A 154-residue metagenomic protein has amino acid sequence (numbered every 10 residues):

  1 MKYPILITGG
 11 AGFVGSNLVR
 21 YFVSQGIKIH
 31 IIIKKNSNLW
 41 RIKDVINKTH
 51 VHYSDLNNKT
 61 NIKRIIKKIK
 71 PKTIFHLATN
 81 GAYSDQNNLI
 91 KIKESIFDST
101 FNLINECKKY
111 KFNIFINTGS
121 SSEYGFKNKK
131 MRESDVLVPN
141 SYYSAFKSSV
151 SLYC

Functional and structural regions predicted by a protein language model:
Y3-Q25: N-terminal Rossmann NAD(P)H-binding glycine-rich loop of SDR-like oxidoreductase domains
P4, K72-T73, N87-F115: NAD(P)-cofactor binding segment of oxidoreductase domains
I27-S37: Conserved glycine-rich Rossmann-like NAD(P)H-binding loop of the short-chain dehydrogenase/reductase
N38-T49: Short, conserved SAM-binding/catalytic segment of Class I S-adenosyl-L-methionine-dependent methyltransferases
I42-K43, S84-K91, F126-M131: Conserved catalytic-core motifs of eukaryotic protein kinase domains, centered on the activation segment
Y53-S95: NAD(P)H-binding glycine-rich loop region in Rossmannoid oxidoreductase-like domains and their noncatalytic homologs
H76, F101-S141: Conserved Rossmann-fold NAD(P)-dependent oxidoreductase catalytic core, especially the SDR/UDP-sugar
F126-K127, N140-C154: Active-site Tyr-X1-5-Lys
